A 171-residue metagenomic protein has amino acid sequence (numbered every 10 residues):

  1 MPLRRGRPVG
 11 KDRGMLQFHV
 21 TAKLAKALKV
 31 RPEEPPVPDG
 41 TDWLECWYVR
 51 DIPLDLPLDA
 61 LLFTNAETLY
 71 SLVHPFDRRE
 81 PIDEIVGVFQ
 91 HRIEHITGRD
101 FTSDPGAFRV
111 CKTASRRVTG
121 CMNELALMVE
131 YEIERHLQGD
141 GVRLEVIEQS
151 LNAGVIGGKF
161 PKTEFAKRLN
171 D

Functional and structural regions predicted by a protein language model:
M1-T41, R99-D171: Globin-like tetrapyrrole-binding proteins
P38, F63, D83-V88, G139: General "foldedness" signal
C46-E84: A short, conserved beta-strand element enriched in hydrophobic/aromatic residues
R79-I96: A short, polar/charged loop-to-alpha-helix boundary motif
